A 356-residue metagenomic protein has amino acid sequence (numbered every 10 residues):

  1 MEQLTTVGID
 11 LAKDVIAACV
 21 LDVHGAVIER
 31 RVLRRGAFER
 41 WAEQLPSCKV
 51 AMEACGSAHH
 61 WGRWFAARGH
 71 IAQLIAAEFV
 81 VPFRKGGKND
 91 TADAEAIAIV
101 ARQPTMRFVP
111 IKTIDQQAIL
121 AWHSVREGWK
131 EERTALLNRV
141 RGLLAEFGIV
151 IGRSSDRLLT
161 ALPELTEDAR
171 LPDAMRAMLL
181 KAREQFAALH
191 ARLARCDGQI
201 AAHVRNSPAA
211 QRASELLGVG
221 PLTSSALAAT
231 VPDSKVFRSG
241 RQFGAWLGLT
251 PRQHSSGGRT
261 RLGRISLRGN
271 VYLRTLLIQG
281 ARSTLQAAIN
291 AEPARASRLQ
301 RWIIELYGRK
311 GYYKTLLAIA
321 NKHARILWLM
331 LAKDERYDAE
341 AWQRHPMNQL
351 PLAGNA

Functional and structural regions predicted by a protein language model:
M1-A356: A detector of single, family-specific signature residues that are central to catalytic or substrate-handling motifs
